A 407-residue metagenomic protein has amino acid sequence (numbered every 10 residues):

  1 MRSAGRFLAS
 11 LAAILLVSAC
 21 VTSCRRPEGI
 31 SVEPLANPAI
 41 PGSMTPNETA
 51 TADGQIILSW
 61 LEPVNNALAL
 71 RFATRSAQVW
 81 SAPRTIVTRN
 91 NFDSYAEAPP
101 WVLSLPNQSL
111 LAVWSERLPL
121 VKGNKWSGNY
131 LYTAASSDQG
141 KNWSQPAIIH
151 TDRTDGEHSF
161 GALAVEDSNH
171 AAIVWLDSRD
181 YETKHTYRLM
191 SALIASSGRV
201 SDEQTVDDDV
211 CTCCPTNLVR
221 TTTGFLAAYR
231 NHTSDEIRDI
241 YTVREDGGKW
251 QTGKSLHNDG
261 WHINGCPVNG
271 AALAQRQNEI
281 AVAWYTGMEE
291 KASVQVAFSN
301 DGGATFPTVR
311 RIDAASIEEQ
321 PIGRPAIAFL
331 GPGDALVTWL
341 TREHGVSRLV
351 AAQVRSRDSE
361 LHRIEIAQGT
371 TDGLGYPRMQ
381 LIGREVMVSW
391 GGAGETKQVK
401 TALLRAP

Functional and structural regions predicted by a protein language model:
M1-L11: Bacterial N-terminal signal peptides that target proteins for export
S18-S23: C-terminal motif of bacterial Sec signal peptides marking the signal peptidase cleavage site
C24-P407: Extracellular, repeat-based ectodomains that mediate carbohydrate processing or recognition
